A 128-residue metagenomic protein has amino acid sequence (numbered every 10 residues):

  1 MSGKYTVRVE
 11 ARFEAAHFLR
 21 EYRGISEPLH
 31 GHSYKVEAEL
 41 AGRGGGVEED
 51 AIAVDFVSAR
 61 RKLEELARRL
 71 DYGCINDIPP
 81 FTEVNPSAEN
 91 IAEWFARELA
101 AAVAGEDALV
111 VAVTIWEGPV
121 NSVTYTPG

Functional and structural regions predicted by a protein language model:
M1-G128: Charge-rich, low-complexity N-terminal segments
